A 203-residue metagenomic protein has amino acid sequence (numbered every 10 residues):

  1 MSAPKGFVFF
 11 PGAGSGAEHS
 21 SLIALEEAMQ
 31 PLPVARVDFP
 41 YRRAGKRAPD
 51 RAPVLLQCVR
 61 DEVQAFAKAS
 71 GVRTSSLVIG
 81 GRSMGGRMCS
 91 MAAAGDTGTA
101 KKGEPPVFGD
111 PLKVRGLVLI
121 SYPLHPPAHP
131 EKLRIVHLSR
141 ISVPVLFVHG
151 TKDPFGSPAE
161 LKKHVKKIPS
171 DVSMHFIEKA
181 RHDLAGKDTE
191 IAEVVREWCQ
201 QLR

Functional and structural regions predicted by a protein language model:
M1-S76, R82, R87, M91 (+1 more regions): Serine-hydrolase catalytic machinery in alpha/beta-hydrolase-like enzymes
V8-G12, S121, H149: The conserved beta1-alpha1 loop
S21-L22, E131-R134, V143, S157-V165: Short alpha-helix in the alpha/beta-hydrolase fold that links the catalytic acid
V37-P40, H175-R181: Short glycine-rich catalytic loops that host catalytic nucleophiles or stabilize transition states across multiple
V59-R140: Primarily recognizes the serine-hydrolase "nucleophile elbow" in alpha/beta-hydrolase and SGNH/GDSL folds
I141-S142, F147-H149, D153: Short beta-strand/loop motif that positions the catalytic acidic residue of the alpha/beta-hydrolase fold
T151-G156, D183: Acidic catalytic loop of the alpha/beta-hydrolase fold
A180-T189: Catalytic histidine-centered segment of alpha/beta-hydrolase-like enzymes
